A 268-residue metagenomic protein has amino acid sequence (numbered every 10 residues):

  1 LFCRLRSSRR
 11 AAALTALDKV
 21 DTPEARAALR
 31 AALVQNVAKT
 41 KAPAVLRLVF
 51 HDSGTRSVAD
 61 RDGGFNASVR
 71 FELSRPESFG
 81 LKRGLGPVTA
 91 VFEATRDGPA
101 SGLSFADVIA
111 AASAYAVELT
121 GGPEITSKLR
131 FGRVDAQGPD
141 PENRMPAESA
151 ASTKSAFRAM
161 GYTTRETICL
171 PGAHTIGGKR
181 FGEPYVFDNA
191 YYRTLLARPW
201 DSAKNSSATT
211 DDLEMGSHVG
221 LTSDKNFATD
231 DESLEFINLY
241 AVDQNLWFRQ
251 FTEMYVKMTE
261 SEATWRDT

Functional and structural regions predicted by a protein language model:
L1-A13: N-terminal mitochondrial targeting presequence
A13-T268: Catalytic cores of secreted/periplasmic or lumenal enzymes
